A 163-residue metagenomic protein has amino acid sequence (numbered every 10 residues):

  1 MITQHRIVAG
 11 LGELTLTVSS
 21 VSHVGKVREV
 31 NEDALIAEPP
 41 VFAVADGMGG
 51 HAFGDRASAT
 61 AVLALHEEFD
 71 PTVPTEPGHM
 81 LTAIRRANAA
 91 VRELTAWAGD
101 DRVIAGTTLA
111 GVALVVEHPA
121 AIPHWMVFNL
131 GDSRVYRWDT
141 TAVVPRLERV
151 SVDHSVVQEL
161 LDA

Functional and structural regions predicted by a protein language model:
M1-A163: PP2C/PPM-type serine/threonine phosphatase catalytic domain
